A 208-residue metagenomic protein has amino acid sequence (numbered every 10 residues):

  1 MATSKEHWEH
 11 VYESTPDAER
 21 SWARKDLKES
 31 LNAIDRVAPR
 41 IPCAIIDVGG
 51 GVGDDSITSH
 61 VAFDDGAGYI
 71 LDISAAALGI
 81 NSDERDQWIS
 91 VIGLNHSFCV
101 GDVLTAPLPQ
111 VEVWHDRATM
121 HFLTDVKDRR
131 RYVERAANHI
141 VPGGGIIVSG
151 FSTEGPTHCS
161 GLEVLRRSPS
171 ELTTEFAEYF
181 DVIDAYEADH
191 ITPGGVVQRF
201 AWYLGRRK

Functional and structural regions predicted by a protein language model:
M1-P107, V126-R135, G145-K208: Class I (Rossmann-like) S-adenosyl-L-methionine-dependent methyltransferase catalytic domain, capturing the SAM-binding
H115: A conserved beta-strand element that flanks and buttresses the S-adenosyl-L-methionine
A118-F122: Short catalytic micro-motifs in class I SAM-dependent methyltransferases
N138-V141: Short, conserved loop/helix-junction motifs that constitute active-site signature segments in enzyme catalytic cores
